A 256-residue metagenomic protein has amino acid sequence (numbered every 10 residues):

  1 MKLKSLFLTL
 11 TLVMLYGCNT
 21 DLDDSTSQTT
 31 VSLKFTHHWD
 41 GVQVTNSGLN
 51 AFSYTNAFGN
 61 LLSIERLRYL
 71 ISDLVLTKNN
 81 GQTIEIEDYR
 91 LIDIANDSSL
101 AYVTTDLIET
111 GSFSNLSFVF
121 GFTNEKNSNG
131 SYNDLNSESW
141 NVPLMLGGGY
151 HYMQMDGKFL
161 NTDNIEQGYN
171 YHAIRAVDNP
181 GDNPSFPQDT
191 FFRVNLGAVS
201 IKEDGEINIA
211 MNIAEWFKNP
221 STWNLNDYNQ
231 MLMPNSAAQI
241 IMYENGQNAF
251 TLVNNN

Functional and structural regions predicted by a protein language model:
K2-T9: Sec-dependent signal peptide recognition, specifically the positively charged N-region followed immediately by
M14-G17: C-terminal motif of bacterial Sec signal peptides marking the signal peptidase cleavage site
T20-N256: A short, solvent-exposed, low-complexity linear motif enriched for acidic/polar residues with Pro/Gly/Ser/Thr
